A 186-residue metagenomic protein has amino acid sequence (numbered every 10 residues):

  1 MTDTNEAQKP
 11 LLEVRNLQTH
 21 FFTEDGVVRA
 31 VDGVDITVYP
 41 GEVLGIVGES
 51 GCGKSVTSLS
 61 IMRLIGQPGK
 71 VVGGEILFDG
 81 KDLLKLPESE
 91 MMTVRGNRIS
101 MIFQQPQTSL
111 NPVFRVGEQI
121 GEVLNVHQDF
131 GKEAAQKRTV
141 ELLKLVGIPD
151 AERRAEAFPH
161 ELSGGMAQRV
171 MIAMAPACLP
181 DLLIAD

Functional and structural regions predicted by a protein language model:
V71-D82: Conserved ABC transporter NBD signature motif
D82, A134-R153: Conserved ABC ATPase "signature" region
L83-S100, V126: ABC ATPase NBD coupling module
I120, I172: Hydrophobic anchor residue at the start of the ABC signature
A157-L162, M166: Conserved ABC ATPase signature
A177-D181: A short, proline-enriched helix->beta-strand linker immediately N-terminal to the Walker B motif in ABC-type P-loop
